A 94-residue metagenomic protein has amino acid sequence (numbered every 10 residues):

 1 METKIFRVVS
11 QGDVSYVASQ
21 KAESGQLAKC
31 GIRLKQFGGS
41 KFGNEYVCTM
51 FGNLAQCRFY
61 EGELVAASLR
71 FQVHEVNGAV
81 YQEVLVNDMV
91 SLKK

Functional and structural regions predicted by a protein language model:
M1-K94: Single-stranded nucleic acid-binding surfaces, predominantly the OB-fold ssDNA-binding core
